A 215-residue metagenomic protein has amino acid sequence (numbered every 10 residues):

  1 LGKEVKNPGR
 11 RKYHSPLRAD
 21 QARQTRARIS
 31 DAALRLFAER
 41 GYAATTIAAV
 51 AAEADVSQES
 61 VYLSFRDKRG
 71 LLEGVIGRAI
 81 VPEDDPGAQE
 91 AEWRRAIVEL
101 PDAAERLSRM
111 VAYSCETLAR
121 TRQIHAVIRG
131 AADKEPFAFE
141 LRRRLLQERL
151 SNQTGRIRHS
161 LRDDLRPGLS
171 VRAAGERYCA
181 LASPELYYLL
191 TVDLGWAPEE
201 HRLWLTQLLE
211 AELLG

Functional and structural regions predicted by a protein language model:
L1-Q24: N-terminal intrinsically disordered/low-complexity leader segments
R28, A32, L36-G70, G74: Helix-turn-helix
Y42, F65, G130-E135, L181: Short helix-capping/turn signature of helix-turn-helix
I47, I76-E83: Short, basic, alpha-helical segments at the C-terminal edge of helix-turn-helix-like DNA-binding modules
K68-G70, G74, D84-A119, G175: Hydrophobic alpha-helical connector segments
R109-R129, P136-D163, R172-E176, L203 (+1 more regions): Amphipathic alpha-helical packing segments from all-alpha helical-bundle domains
N152-G155, G175-W196, A211-G215: Amphipathic C-terminal alpha-helical segment
